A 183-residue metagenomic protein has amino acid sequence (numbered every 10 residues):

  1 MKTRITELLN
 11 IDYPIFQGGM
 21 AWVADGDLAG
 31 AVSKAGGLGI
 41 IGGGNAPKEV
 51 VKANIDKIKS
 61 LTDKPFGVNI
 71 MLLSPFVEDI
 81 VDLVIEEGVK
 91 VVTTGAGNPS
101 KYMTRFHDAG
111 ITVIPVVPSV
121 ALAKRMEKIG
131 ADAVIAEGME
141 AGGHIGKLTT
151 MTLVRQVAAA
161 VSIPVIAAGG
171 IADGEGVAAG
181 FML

Functional and structural regions predicted by a protein language model:
M1-P164: Active-site entrance/lid segments in N-terminal catalytic domains of soluble metabolic enzymes
A167-V177: Glycine-rich adenosine-cofactor-binding loop
A178-L183: A compact, surface-exposed functional segment
